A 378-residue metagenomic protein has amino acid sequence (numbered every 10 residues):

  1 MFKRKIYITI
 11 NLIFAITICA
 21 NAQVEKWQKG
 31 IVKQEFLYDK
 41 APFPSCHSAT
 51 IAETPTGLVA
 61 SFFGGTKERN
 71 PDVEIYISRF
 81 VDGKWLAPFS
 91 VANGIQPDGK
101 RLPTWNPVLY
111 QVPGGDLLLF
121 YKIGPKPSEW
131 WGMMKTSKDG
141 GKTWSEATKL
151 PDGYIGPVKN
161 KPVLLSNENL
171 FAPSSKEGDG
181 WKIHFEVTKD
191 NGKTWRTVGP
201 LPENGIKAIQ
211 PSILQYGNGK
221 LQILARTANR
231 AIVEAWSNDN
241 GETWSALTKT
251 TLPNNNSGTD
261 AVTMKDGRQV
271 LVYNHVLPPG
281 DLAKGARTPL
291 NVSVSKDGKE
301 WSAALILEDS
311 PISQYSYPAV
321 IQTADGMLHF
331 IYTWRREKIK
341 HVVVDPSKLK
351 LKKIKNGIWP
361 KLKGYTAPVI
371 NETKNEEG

Functional and structural regions predicted by a protein language model:
M1-V24: Bacterial Sec-dependent N-terminal signal peptides
Q23-G378: Asp-box/BNR beta-propeller blade signature and adjacent active/binding-site loops in extracellular glycan-interacting
